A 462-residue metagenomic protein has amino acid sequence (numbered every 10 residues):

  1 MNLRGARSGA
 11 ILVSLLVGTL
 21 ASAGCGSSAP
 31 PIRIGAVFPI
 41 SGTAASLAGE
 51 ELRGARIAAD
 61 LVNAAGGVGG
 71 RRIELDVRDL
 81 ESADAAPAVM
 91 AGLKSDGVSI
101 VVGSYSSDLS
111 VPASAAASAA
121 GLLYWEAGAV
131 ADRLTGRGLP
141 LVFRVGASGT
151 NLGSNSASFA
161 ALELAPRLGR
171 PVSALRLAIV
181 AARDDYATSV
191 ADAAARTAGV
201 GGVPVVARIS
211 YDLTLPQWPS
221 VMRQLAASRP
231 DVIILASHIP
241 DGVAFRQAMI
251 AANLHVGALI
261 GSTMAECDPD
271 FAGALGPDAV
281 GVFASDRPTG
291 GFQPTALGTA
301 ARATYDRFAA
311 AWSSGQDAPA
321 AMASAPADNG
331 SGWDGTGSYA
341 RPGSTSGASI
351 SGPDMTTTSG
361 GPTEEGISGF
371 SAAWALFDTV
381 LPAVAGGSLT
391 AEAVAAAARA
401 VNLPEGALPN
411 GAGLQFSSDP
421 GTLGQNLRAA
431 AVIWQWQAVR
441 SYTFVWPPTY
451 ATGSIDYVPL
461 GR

Functional and structural regions predicted by a protein language model:
L20-G24: C-terminal motif of bacterial Sec signal peptides marking the signal peptidase cleavage site
G26-S28: Bacterial signal peptide processing site
P31, G35-R56, R78-D84, S106 (+2 more regions): Extracytoplasmic "Venus flytrap"
I32, R53-L75, A165-L168, G199-G202: Signal peptide-proximal N-terminal region of secreted/periplasmic/extracellular or secretory-lumen proteins
S46-R53, A65-L139, V145, Y211-P219 (+1 more regions): Beta-alpha junction/loop-to-helix N-cap segments that form part of ligand/metal-binding clefts
V98-R208, G257-A284, G290: Extracytoplasmic ligand/sensor domains, especially the bilobed periplasmic-binding protein
I250-S371, V384, P448-T449, L460-G461: Extracellular/periplasmic periplasmic-binding protein-like sensory domains
A320-G366, F377-T443: Segments of small-molecule ligand-sensing domains
